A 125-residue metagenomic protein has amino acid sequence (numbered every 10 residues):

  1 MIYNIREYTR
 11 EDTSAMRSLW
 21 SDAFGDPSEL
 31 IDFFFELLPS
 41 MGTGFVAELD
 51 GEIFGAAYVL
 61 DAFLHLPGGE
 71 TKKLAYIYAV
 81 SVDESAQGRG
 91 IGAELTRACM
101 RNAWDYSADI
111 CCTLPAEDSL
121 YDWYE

Functional and structural regions predicted by a protein language model:
M1-D61, K72-Y76: Short amphipathic alpha-helix that is part of the acyltransferase structural core
A62, A116-S119: An acidic- and aromatic-residue-enriched active-site/binding cleft used to recognize and process polar
A62-G68: Active-site cofactor/substrate anionic-group-binding motifs, chiefly glycine- and Lys/Arg-rich phosphate-binding loops
V82, G88-A103: Conserved acetyl-CoA-binding loop-helix of GNAT-fold acetyltransferases
T96, S119-L120: Short glycine/proline-centered loop/turn elements that form peptide/ligand docking sites
A103-A116: Conserved GNAT acetyl-CoA-binding A-motif
W123-E125: Conserved active-site tyrosine of GNAT-family acetyltransferases
